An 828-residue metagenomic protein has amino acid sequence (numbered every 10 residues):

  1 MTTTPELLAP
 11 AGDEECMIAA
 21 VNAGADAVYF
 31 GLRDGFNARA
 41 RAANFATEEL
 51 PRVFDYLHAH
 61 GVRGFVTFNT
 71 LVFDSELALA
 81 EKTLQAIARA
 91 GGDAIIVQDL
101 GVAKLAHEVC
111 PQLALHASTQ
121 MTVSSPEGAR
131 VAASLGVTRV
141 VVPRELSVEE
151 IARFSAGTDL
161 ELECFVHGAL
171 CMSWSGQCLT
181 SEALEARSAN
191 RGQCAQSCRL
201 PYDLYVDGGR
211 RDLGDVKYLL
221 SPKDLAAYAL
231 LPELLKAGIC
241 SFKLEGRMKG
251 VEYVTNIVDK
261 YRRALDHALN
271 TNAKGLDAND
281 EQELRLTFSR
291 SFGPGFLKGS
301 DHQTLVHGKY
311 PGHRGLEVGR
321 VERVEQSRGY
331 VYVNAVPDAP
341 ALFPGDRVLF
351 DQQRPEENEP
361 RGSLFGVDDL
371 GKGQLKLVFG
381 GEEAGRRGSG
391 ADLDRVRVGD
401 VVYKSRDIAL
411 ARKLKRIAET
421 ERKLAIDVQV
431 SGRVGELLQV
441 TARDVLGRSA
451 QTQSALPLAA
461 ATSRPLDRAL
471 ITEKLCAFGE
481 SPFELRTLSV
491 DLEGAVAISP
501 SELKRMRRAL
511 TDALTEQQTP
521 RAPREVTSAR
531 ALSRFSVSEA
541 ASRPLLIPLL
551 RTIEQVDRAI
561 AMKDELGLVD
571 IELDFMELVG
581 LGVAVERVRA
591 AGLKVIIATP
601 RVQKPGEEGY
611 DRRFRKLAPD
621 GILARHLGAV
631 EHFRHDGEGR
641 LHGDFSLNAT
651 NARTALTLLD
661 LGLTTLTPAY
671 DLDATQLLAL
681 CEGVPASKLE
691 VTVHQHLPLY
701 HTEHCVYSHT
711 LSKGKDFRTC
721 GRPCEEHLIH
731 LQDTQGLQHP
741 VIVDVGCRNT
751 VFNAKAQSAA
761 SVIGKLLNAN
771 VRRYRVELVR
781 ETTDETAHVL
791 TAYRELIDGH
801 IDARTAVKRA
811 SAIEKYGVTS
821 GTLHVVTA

Functional and structural regions predicted by a protein language model:
M1-A23, A27-A40, V53-F54, H60-T70 (+5 more regions): Surface-exposed amphipathic alpha-helical tracts and adjacent flexible/coil segments at the periphery of soluble enzymes
F45-P51: Glycine-rich, highly charged phosphate/nucleotide-binding loops
H107: Short glycine-biased active-site loop of nucleotidyltransferases that positions the nucleotide triphosphate and helps
C110: Conserved phosphotransfer cores of two-component systems
V123-S125, A226-A227: Active-site glycine-rich loop that binds ribose-phosphate moieties when present
